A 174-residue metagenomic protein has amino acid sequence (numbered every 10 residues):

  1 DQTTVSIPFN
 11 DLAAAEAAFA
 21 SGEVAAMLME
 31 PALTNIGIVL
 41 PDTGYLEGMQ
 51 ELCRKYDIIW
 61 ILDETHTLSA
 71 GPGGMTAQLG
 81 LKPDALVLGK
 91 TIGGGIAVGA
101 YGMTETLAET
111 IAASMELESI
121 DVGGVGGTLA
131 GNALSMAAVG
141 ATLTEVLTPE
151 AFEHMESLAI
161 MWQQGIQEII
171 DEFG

Functional and structural regions predicted by a protein language model:
D1-G174: Conserved N-terminal phosphate-binding loop of PLP-dependent enzymes in the Aspartate aminotransferase
